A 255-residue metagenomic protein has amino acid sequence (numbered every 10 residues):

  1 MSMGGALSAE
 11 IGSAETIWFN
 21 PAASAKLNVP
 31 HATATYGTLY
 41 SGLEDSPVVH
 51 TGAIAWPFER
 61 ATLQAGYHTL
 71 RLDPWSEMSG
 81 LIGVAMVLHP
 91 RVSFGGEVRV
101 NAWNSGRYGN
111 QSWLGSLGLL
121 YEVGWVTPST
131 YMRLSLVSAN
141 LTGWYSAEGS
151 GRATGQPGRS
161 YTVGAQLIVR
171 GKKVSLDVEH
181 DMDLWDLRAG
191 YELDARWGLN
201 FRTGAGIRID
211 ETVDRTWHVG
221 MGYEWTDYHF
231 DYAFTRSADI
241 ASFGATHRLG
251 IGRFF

Functional and structural regions predicted by a protein language model:
M1, L7-E10, G37-G42, S46-F255: Outer-membrane beta-barrel porins/channels
M1-P30: Outer-membrane beta-barrel biogenesis signature
A32-T35: Short hydrophobic-aromatic micro-motifs
